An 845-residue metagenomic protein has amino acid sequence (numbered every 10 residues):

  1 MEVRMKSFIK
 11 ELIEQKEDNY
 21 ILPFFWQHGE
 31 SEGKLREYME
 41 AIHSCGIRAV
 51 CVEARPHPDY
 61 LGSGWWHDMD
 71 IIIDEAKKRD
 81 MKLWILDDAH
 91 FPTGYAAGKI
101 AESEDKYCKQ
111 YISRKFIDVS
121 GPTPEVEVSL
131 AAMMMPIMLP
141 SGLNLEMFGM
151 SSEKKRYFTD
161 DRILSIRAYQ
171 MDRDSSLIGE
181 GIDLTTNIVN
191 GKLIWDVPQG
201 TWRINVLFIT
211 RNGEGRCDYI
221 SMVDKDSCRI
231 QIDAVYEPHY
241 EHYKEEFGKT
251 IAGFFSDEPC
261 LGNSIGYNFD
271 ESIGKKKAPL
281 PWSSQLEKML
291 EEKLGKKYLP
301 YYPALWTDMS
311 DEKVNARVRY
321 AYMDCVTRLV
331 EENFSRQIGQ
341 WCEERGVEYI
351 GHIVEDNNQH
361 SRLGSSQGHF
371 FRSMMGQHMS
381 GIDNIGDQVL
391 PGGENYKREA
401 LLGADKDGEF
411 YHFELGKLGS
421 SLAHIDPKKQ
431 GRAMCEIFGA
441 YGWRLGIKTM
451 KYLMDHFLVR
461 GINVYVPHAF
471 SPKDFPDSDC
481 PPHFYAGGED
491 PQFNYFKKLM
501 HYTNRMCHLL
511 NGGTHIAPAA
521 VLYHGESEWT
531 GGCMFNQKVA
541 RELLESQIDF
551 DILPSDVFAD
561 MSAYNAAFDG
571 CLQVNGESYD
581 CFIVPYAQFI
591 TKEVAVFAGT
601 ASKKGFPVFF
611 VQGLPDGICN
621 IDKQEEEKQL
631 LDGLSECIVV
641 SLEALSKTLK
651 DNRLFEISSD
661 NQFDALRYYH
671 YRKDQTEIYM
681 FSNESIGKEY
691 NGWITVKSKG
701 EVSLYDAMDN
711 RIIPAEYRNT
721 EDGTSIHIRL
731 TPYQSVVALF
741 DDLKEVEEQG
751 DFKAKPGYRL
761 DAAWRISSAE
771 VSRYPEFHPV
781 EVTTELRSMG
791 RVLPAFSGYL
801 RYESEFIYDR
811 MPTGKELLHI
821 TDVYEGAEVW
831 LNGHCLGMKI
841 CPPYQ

Functional and structural regions predicted by a protein language model:
E2-R4, E11, E17-L22, W26 (+9 more regions): Carbohydrate-binding surfaces of carbohydrate-active enzymes
W84-G213: Active-site "lid/cap" and pocket-lining segments within catalytic core domains
K154-E245, R718-P756: Extended acidic/polar, glycine-enriched regions that form or flank non-catalytic beta-rich accessory modules
I166, V702, A827-V829: Short beta-strand elements bearing conserved aromatic residues within extracellular beta-rich modules
R203-L207, I807, H819: C-terminal non-catalytic alpha-helical accessory regions
L730, L818, V829-L831: Short, well-ordered loop/turn sites that connect or cap secondary structure elements
F806, P812-A827: A short beta-strand element within beta-rich, extracytoplasmic domains of secreted/secretory-pathway proteins
P842-Y844: A beta-strand/beta-hairpin structural motif
